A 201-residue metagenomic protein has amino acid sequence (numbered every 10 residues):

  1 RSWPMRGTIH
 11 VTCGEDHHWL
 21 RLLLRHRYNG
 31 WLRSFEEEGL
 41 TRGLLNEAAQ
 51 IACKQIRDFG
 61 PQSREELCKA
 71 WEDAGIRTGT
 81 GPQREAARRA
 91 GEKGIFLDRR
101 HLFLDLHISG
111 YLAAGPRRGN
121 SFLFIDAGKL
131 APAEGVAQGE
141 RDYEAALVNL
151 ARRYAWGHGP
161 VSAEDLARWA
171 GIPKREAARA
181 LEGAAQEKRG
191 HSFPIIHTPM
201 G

Functional and structural regions predicted by a protein language model:
R1-G201: Long, low-complexity intrinsically disordered regions
